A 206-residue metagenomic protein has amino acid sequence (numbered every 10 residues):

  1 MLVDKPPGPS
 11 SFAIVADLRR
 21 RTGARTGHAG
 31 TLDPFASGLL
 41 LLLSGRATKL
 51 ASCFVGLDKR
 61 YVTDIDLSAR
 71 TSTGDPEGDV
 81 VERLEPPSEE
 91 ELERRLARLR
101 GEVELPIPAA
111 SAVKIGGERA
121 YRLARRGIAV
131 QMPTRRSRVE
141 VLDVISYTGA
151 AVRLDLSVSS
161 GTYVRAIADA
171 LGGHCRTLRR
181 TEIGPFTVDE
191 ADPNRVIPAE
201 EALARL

Functional and structural regions predicted by a protein language model:
M1-L206: Catalytic/RNA-binding core of pseudouridine synthases
